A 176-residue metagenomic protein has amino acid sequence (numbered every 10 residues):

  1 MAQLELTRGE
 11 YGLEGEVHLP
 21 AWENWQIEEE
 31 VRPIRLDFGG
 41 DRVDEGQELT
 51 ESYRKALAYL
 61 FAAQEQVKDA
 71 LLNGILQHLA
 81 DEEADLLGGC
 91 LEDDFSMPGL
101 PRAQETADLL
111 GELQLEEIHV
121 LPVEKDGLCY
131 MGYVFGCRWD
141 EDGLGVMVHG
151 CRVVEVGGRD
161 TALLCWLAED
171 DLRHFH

Functional and structural regions predicted by a protein language model:
M1-L13, V17, A21-W22, E105-H176: Acidic, proline/glycine-rich low-complexity IDRs
M1-P101: Long, contiguous N-terminal structural blocks used for assembly/anchoring
